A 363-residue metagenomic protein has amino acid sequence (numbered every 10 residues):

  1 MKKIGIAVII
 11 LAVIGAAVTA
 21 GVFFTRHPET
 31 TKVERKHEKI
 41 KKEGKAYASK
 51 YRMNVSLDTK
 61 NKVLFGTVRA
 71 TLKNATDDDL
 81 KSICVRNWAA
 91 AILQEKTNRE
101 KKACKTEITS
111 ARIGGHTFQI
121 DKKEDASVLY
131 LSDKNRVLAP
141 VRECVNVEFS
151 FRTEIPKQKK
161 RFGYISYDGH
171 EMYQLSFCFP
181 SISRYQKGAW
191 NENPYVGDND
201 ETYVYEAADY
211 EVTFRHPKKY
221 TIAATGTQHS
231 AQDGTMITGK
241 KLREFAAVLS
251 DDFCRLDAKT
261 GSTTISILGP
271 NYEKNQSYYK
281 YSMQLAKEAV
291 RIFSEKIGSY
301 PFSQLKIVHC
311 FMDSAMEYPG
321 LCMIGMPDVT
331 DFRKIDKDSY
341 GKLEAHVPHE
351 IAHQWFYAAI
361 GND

Functional and structural regions predicted by a protein language model:
I4-V8, A12-F65: N-terminal, polar/Ser/Thr-rich
M53-S56, A70, S132-L138, D198-T202: Beta-strand-rich interaction surfaces with strong enrichment in secreted/lumenal proteins
L64-G66, V145, A208: Hydrophobic core residues within well-ordered beta-strands of beta-rich domains
L72-T76: Asparagine-centered strand-capping/turn motif at beta-strand->loop junctions
L80-H116, S176, R215, K219: Solvent-exposed beta-hairpin/edge-strand motifs
E100-H170: A surface-exposed beta-strand-loop module
S150-V248: Extended, low-hydrophobicity, Ser/Thr/Pro/Gly-biased non-transmembrane segments
V212, D257-D363: Juxtacatalytic substrate-recognition/specificity segment
